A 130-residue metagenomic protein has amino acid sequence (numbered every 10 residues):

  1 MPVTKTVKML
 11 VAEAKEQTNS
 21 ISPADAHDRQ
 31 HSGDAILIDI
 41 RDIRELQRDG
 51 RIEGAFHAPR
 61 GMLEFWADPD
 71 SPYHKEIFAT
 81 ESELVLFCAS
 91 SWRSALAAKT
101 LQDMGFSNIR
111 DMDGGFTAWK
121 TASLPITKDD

Functional and structural regions predicted by a protein language model:
M1-A35, I43-E83, W92-D130: Rhodanese-like catalytic fold shared by cysteine-dependent sulfurtransferases and DSP/PTP-type phosphatases
I38: Active-site flanking residues adjacent to catalytic metal/cofactor-binding acidic residues
F87: Short, surface-exposed ligand- or partner-binding patches at beta-edge/loop junctions that are enriched in aromatics
